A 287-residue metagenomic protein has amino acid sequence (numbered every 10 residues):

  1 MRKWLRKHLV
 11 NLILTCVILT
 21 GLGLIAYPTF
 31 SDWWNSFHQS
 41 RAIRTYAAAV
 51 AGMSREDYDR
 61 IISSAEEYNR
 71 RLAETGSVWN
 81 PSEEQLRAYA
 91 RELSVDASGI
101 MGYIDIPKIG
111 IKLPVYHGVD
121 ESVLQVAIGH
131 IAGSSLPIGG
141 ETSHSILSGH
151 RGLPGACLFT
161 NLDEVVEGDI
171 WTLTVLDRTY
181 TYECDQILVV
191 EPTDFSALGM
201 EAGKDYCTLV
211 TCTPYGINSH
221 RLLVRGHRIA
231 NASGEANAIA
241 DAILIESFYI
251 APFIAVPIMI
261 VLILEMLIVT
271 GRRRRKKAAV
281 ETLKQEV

Functional and structural regions predicted by a protein language model:
M1-W4: Short, Lys/Arg-rich, polar N-terminal cytosolic tail immediately upstream of the first transmembrane signal-anchor
R6-I250, L283: Solvent-exposed, non-transmembrane regions of membrane-associated and secreted proteins
A238-V287: C-terminal single-pass membrane-anchor helix
